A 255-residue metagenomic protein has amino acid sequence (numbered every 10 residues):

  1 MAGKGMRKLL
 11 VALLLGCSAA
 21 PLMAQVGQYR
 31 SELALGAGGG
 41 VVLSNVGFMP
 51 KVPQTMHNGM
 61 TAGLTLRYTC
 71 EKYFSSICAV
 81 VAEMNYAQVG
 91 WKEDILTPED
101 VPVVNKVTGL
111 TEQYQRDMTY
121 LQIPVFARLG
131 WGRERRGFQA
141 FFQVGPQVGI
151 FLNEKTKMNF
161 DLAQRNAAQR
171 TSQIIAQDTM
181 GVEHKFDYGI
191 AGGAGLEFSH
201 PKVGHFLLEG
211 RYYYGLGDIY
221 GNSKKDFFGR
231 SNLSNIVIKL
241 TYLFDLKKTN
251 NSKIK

Functional and structural regions predicted by a protein language model:
K8-S18: Sec-dependent N-terminal signal peptides
A20-A24: Sec/Tat signal peptide C-region and signal peptidase I cleavage site
Q25-E32, E71-C78, G132-Q139, H200-H205 (+1 more regions): Short loop/turn motifs that connect adjacent beta-strands in outer-membrane beta-barrel proteins
Q25-R67, L243-D245, K255: Short glycine/proline- and aromatic-enriched beta-strand/turn motifs that initiate or cap beta-hairpins
A37-V41, A62-C70, Y86, I123-W131 (+4 more regions): Residues on the lipid-exposed face of transmembrane beta-strands in outer-membrane beta-barrel proteins
N45-H57, V89-L121, F151-D187, D218-N235: Extracellular/periplasm-exposed beta-strand and loop segments of Gram-negative cell-envelope proteins, dominated by
H57-G63, A79, M118-P124, Q139-F141 (+2 more regions): Transmembrane beta-barrel architecture of outer-membrane proteins
V89, D187, G192-K255: Predominantly the C-terminal beta-signal and adjacent terminal strand-loop region of outer-membrane beta-barrel
